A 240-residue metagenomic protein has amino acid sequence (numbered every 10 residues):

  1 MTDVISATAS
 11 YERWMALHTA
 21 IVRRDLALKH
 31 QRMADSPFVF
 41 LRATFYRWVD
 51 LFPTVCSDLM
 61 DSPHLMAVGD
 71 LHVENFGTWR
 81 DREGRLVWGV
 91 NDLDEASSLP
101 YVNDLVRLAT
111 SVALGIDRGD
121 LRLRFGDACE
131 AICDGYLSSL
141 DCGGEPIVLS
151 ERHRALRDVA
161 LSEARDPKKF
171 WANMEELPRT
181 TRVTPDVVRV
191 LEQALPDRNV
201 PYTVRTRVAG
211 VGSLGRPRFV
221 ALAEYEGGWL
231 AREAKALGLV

Functional and structural regions predicted by a protein language model:
M1-M66, D81-N91, S97-P100, A113-V240: Regulatory N- and C-terminal appendages and interdomain linkers associated with kinase/kinase-like NTP transferase
L71-T78: Hydrophobic residue at the +6 position relative to the catalytic HRD Asp in the kinase catalytic loop
N75, A96-S97: Catalytic P-loop NTPase motifs of RecA-like helicase/translocase cores
L105: SAM-dependent methyltransferase catalytic-core segment centered on the flexible catalytic loop and adjoining short
